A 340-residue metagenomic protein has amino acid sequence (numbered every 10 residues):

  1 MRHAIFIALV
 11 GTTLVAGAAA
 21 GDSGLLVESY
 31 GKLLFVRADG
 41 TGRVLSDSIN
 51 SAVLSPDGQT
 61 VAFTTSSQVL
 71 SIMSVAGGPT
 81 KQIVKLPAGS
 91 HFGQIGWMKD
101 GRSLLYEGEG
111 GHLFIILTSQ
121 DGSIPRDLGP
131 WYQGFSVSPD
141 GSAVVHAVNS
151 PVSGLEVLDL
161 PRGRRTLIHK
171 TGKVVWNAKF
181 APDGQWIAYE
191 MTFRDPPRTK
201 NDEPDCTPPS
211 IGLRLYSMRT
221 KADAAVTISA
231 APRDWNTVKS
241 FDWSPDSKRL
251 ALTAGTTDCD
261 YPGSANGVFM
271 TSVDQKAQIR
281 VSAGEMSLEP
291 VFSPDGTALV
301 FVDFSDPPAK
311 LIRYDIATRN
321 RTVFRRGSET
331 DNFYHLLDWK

Functional and structural regions predicted by a protein language model:
A4-L14: Bacterial N-terminal signal peptides
G17-K340: Sequence signature of WD/YWTD-type beta-propeller architectures
